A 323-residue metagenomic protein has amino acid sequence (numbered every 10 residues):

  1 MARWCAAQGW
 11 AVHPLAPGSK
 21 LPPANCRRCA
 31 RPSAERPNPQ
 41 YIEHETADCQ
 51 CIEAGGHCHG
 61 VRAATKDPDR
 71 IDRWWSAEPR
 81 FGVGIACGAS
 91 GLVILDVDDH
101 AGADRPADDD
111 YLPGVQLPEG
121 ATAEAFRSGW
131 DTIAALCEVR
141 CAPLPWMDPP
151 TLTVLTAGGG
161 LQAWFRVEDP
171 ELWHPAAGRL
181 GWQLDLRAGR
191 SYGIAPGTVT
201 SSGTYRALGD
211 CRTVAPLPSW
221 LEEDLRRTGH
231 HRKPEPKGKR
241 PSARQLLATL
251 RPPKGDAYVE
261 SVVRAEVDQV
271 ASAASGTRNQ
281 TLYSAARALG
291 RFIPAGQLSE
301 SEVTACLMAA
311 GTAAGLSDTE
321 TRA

Functional and structural regions predicted by a protein language model:
M1-K239: Conserved phosphate/metal-binding and DNA-contacting active-site motifs used in DNA phosphodiester-bond processing
A6, G160, V167, V199 (+1 more regions): Modules that initiate DNA replication and primer synthesis
